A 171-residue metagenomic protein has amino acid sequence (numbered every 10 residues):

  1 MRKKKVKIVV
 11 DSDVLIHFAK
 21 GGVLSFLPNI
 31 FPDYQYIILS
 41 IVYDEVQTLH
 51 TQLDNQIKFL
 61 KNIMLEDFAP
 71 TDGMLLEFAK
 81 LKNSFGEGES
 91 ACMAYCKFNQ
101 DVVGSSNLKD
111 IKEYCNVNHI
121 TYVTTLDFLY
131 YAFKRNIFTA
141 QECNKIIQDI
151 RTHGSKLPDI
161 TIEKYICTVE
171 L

Functional and structural regions predicted by a protein language model:
K5-V10, F18-K20, S25-P70, L126-Y130: PIN/NYN-family metal-dependent endoribonuclease catalytic core
V10, S105-S106: Short beta-strand scaffold positions
V14-L15, V42-Y43, C92, D110-I111: Alpha-helix capping/helix-boundary segments
Y36-I38, V102-S105: Short, hydrophobic beta-strand segments that form beta-sheet elements in well-ordered domains
I63-N83: Acidic catalytic patch
G86-V102, D110, Y131, D149: Acidic, metal-associated active-site segment
I111-L171: Acidic, PIN/NYN-like endoribonuclease modules and their adjacent C-terminal/linker elements
